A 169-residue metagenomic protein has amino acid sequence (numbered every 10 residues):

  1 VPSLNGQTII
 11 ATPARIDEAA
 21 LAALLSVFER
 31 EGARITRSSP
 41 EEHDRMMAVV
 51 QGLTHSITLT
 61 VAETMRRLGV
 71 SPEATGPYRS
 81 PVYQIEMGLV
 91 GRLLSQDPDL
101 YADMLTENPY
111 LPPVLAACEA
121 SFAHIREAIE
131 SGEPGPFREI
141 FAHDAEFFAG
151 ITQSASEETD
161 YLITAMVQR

Functional and structural regions predicted by a protein language model:
V1-R34: Rossmann-fold dinucleotide-binding core
E31-L53: Conserved Rossmann-fold dehydrogenase catalytic segment
A48-L89: Amphipathic alpha-helical blocks and their helix-capping loop/short-beta junctions
A74-I151: Interdomain hinge/lid region at the active-site interface of Rossmann-like NAD(P)-dependent oxidoreductases
A142, E146-R169: Composition-driven low-complexity repeats that form or flank extended alpha-helical/coiled-coil segments
